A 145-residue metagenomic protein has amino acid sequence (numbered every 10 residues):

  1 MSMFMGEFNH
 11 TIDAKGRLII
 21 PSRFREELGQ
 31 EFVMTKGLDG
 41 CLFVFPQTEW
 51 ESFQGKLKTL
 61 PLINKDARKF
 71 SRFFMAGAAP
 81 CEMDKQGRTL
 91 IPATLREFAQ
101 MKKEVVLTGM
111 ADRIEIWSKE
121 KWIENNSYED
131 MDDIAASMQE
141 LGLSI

Functional and structural regions predicted by a protein language model:
M1-H10, A14, F24-C81, K85 (+1 more regions): Flexible "stalk/tail and boundary" regions
